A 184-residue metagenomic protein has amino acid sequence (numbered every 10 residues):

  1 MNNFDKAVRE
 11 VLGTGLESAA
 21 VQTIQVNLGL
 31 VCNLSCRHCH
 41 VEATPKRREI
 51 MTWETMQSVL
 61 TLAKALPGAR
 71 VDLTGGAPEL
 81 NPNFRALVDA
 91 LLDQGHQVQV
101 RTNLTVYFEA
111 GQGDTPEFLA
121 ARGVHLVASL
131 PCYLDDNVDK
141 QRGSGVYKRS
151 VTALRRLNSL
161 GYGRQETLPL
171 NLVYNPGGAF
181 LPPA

Functional and structural regions predicted by a protein language model:
M1-G75, E79-H96: Conserved alpha-helical substructure of the radical SAM core
E10, Y147, R155-R156, G178-L181: Amphipathic, soluble alpha/beta structural segments
T23, A43-M51, L66-N81, L92-G111 (+3 more regions): Core AdoMet radical
C36, A110, V138, F180-P182: Short acidic, gly/pro-rich beta-turn/loop elements at beta-sheet edges and active-site/ligand-binding grooves
N158-Q165: Alpha-helix termini
T167-A184: Hydrophobic, aromatic-enriched interface-forming segments
